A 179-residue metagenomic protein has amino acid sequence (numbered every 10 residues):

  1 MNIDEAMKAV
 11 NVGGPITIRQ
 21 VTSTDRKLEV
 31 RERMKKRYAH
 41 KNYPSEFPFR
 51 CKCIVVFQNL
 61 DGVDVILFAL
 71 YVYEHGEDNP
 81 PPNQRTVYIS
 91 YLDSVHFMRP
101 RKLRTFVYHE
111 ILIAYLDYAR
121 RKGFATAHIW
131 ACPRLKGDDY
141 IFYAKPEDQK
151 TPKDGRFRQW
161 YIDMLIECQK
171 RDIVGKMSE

Functional and structural regions predicted by a protein language model:
M1-R50, I54, Q58-L60, G123-A125 (+2 more regions): A positional "C-terminalness" feature that preferentially activates on distal terminal regions of long, nucleic
D64-K170: Acyl-donor binding region in acyl/amide transferases
